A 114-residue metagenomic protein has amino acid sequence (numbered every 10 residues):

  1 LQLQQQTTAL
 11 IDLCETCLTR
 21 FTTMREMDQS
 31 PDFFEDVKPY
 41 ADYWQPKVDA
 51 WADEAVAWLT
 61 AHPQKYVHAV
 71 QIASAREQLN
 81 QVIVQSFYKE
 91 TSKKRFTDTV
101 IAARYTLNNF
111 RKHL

Functional and structural regions predicted by a protein language model:
L1-F34: Short terminal alpha-helical segments
L3-L13, D36-Y40, K47, H68-Q71 (+1 more regions): Amphipathic alpha-helix face/heptad-repeat signature
C14-T22, V48-A55, R76-I83: Extended amphipathic alpha-helical scaffold segments
D32-D53, R104-F110: Generic amphipathic, hydrophobic interface segment in small proteins and small subunits
K47-H68: Short, solvent-exposed, charged loop/turn and helix-capping segments that join or cap alpha-helices on peripheral
Y66-Q78: Short, well-ordered alpha-helical segments that carry or flank key catalytic/ligand-binding motifs at enzyme/regulatory
A75-L114: Amphipathic alpha-helical binding modules
